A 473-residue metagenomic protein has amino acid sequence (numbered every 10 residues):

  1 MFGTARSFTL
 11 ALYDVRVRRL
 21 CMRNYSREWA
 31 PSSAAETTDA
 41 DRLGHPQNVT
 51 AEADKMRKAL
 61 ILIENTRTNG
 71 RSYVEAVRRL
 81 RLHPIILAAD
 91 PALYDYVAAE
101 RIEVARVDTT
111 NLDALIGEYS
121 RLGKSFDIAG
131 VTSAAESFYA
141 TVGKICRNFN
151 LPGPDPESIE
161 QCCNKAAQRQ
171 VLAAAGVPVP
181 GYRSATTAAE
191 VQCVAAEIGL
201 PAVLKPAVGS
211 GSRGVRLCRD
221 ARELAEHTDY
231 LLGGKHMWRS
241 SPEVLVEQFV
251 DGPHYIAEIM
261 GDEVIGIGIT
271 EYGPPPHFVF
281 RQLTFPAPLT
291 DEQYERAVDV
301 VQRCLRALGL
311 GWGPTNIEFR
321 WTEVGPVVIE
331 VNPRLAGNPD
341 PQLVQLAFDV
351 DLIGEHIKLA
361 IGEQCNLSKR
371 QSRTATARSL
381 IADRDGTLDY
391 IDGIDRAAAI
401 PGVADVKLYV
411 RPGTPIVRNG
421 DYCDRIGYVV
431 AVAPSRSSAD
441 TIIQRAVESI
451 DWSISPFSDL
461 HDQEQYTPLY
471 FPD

Functional and structural regions predicted by a protein language model:
V15, C21, Q47-S158, A189 (+3 more regions): ATP-binding N-terminal substructure of ATP-dependent carboxylate-amine bond-forming enzymes
Q161-V244, D251, L283-D299, R303 (+1 more regions): Active-site nucleotide/adenylate-binding loops and adjacent lid/helix of ATP-dependent enzymes
R216, Q248, Q345, R425-A433: Short, well-ordered beta-strand elements within core beta-sheets of diverse protein domains
L231-K235, S240-E243, Q248-A287, E295-V328 (+3 more regions): Phosphate-binding core of ATP-grasp and ATP-grasp-like enzymes
T315, E355, A397-P415: A structural supersecondary motif
Q364-P401: A glycine-rich beta-turn/hairpin centered on an aromatic-Pro dipeptide
